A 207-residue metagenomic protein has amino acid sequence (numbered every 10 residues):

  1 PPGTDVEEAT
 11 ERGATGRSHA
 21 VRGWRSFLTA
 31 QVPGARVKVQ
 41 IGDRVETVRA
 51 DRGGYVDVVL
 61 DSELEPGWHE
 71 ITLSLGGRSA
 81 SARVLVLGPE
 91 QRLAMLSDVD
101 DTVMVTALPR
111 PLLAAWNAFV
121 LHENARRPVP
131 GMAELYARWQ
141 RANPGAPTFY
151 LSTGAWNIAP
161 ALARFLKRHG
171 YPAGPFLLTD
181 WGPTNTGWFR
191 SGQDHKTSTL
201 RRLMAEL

Functional and structural regions predicted by a protein language model:
P1-L87: Intrinsically disordered, serine/threonine/proline
L93-L108: Asp-based phosphoryl-transfer active-site loop
V105, P128-A137, K196-M204: Structured alpha-helical segments in the cores of large, soluble enzyme domains
L113-H122: A short, polar/charged loop-to-alpha-helix boundary motif
L121-V129, T186-Q193: Short acidic-aromatic active-site loops that bind/stabilize oxyanions
H122-A146, W156-P160: Short, acidic loop-to-helix structural element flanking the phosphoryl-transfer center in phosphate-processing enzymes
R141-F149, M204-L207: Short, surface-exposed connector motifs at secondary-structure boundaries
G154-L207: C-terminal cap/substrate-recognition subdomain and adjoining C-terminal extension of metal-dependent phosphatase-like
